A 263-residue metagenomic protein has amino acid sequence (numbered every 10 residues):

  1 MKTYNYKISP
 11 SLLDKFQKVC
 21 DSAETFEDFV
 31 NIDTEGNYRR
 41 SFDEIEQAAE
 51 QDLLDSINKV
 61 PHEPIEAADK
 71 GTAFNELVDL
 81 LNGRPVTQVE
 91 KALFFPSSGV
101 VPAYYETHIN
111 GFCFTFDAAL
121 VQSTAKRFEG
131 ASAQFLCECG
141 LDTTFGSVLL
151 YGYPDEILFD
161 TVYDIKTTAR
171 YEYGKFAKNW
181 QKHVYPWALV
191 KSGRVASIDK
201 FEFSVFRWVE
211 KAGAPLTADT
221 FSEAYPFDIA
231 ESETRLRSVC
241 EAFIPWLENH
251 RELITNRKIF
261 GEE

Functional and structural regions predicted by a protein language model:
M1-Y153, E262: Metal-dependent nuclease catalytic cores that hydrolyze phosphodiester bonds in DNA/RNA, characterized by
F42, G146, K191-E263: Metal-dependent nuclease catalytic regions and adjoining charged, substrate-binding loops involved in nucleic-acid end
L53-I57, Y163-K166, T217-T220: Short acidic (Asp/Glu) and glycine-rich catalytic loops that position anionic groups and cofactors
N75, P154-Y171, Y185: Conserved catalytic cores of phosphodiester-cleaving nucleases, focusing on short active-site segments
V78, N82, V86, T167-Y171 (+1 more regions): Hydrophobic/aromatic-lined pockets within catalytic cores
C139-L141, K166-T167, V205: Short, structured patches in soluble enzyme cores that scaffold and shape functional sites
Y171-K178: Active-site-adjacent loop/helix micro-motif of nuclease/hydrolase catalytic cores
N179-V190: An active-site-proximal "capping" alpha-helix that borders the catalytic cofactor pocket
